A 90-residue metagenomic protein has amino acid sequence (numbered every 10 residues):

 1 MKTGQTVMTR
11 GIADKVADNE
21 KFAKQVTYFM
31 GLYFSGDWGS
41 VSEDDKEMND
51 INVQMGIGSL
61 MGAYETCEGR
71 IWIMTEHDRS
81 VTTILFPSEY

Functional and structural regions predicted by a protein language model:
M1-M61: Compact soluble domain cores
Q54-Y90: Short, compact, well-ordered microdomains
